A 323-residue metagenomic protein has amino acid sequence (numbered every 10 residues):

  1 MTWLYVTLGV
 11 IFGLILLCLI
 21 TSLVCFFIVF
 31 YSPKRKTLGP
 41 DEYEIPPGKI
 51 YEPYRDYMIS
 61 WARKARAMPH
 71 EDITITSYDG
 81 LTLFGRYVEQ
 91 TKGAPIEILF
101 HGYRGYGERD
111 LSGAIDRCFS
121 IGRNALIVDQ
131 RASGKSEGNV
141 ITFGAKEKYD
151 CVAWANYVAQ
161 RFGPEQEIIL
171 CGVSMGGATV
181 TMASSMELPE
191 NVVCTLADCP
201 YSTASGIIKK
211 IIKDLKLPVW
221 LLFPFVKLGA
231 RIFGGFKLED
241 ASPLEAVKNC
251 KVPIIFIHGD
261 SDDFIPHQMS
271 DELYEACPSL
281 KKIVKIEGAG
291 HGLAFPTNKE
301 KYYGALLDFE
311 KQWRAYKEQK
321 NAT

Functional and structural regions predicted by a protein language model:
F12-T76: An N-terminal hydrophobic leader/cap segment in hydrolases
Y103-R117, Q130: The serine-hydrolase catalytic nucleophile loop
C118-E137: Conserved alpha/beta-hydrolase
I141-F162: Alpha/beta-hydrolase active-site loop
M182-F236, E245: Hydrolase active-site cap/lid region
N249-K251, F256-H258, D262: Short beta-strand/loop motif that positions the catalytic acidic residue of the alpha/beta-hydrolase fold
D263-M269: Conserved alpha/beta-hydrolase "acid-adjacent" motif
A289-Y303: Catalytic histidine-centered segment of alpha/beta-hydrolase-like enzymes
